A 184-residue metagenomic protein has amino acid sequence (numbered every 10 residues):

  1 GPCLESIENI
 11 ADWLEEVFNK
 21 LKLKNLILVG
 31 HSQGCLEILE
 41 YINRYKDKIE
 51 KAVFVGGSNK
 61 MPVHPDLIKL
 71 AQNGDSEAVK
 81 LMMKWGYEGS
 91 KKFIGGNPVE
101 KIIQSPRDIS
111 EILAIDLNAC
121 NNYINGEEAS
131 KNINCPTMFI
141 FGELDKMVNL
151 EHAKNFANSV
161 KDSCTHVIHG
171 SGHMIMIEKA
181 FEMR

Functional and structural regions predicted by a protein language model:
G1-G30, F181: Active-site loop/oxyanion-hole signature of alpha/beta-hydrolase fold enzymes
C3, L36-K80: Flexible "cap/lid" loop of the alpha/beta hydrolase fold
K22-N25, D47, N134-C135, D162: Active-site acidic short loop of glycosyltransferases
K69-N134: Conserved alpha/beta-hydrolase catalytic His-Asp/Glu region
I133, F139-F141, D145: Short beta-strand/loop motif that positions the catalytic acidic residue of the alpha/beta-hydrolase fold
C135, N149-N158: Short alpha-helix in the alpha/beta-hydrolase fold that links the catalytic acid
L144-V148, H173: Acidic catalytic loop of the alpha/beta-hydrolase fold
I168-R184: Catalytic histidine-centered segment of alpha/beta-hydrolase-like enzymes
